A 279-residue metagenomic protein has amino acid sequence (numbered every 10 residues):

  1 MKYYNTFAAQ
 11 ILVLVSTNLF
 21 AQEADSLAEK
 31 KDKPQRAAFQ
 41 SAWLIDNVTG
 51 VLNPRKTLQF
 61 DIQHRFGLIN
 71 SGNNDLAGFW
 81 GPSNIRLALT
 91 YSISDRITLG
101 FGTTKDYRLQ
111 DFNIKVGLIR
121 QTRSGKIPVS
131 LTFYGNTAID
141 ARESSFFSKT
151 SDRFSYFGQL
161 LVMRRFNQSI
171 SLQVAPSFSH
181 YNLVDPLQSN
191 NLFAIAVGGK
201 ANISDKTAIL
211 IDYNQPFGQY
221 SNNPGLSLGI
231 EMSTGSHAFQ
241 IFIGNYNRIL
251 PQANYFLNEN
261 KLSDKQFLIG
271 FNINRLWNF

Functional and structural regions predicted by a protein language model:
M1-S26: Bacterial Sec-dependent N-terminal signal peptides
Q22-F146, F154-G158, M163-N182, P216 (+1 more regions): Transmembrane beta-barrel domains of Gram-negative outer membranes and organellar outer membranes
S169-N214: A mid-sequence, solvent-exposed acidic-amphipathic segment
A194, K206, L210, N223-G225 (+2 more regions): Short amphipathic alpha-helical segments
G218-Y220: Outer-membrane beta-barrel proteins
